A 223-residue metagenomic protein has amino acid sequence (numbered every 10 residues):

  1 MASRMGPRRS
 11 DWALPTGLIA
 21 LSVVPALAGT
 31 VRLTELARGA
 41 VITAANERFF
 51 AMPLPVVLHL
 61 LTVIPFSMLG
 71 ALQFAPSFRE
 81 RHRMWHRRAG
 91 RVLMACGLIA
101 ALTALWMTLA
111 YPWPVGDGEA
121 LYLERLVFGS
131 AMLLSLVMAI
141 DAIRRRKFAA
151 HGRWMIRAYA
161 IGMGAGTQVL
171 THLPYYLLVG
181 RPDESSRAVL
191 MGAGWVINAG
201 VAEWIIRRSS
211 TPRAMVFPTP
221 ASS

Functional and structural regions predicted by a protein language model:
M1-S223: Alpha-helical membrane insertion/targeting regions
